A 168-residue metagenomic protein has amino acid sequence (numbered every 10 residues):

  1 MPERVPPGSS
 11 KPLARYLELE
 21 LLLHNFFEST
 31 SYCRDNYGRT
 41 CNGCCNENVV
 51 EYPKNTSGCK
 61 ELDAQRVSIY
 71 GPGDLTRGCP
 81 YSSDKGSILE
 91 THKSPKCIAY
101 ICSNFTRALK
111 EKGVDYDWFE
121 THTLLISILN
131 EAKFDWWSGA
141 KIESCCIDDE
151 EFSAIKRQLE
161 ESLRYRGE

Functional and structural regions predicted by a protein language model:
M1-E168: Short loop/turn segments that flank or connect secondary-structure elements
